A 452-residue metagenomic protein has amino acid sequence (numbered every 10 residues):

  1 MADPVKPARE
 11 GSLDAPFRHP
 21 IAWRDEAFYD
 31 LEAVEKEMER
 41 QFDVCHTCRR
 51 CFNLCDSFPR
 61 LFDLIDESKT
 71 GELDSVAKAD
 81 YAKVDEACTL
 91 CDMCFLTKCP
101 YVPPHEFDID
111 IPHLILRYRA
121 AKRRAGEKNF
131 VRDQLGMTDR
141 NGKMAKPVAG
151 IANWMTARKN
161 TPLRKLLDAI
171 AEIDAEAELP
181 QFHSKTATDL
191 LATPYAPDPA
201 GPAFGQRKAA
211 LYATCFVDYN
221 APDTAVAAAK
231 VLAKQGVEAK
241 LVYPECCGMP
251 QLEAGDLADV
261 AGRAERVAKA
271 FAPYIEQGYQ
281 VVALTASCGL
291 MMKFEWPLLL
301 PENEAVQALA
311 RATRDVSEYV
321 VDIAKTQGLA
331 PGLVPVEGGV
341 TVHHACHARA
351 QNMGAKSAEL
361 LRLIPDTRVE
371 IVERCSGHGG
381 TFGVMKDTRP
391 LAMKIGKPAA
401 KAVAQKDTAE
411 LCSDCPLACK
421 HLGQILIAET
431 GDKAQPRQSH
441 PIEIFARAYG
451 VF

Functional and structural regions predicted by a protein language model:
M1-D43: Generic start-of-chain signal for non-secretory N-termini
E10-F28, N53-A87, Y101-F130, G431-I444: Non-heme iron-sulfur electron-transfer modules
H19-A22, L31, L64-I65, D74-S75 (+3 more regions): A short alpha-helix capping/helix-coil boundary motif
Y29-D43, L73-E86, A233-Q235, L361-L363: Short, intrinsically disordered, charge-biased short linear motifs at domain edges
A33, V76-A79, E106, E304 (+1 more regions): A structural signal for alpha-helical segments
M38-F58, D80-E106, Y118, N141-A145 (+3 more regions): Cysteine-centered iron-sulfur cluster-binding motifs in ferredoxin-type domains/subunits of redox enzymes
L54, L64, T97-K98, L241 (+2 more regions): A generic structural-conservation signal
I109-F452: Iron-sulfur cluster-binding electron-transfer modules in prokaryotic oxidoreductases
